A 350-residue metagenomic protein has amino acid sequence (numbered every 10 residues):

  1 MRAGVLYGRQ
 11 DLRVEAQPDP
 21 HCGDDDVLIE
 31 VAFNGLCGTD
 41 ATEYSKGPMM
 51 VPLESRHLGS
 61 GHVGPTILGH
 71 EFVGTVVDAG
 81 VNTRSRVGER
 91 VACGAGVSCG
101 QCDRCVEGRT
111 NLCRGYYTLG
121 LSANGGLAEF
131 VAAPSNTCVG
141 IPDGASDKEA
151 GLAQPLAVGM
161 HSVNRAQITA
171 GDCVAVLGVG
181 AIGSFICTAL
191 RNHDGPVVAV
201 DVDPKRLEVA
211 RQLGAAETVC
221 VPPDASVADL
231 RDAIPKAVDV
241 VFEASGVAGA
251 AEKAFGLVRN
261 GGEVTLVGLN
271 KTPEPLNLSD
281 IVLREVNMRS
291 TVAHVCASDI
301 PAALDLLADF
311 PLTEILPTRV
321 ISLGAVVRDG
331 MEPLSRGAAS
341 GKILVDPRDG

Functional and structural regions predicted by a protein language model:
P20-N34, M49-D103, P142-G144: Glycine-rich beta-strand-centered segment in the early N-terminal region that forms part of a ligand/cofactor-binding
G47, D203, N270, H294: Residues in the short beta-alpha loop(s) of Rossmann-like NAD(P)-binding domains
L58-P65, H70-E71, V97-L177: NAD(P)H dinucleotide-binding glycine-rich loop of Rossmann-like/cofactor-binding domains, especially the beta1-alpha1
R86-V87, A145-P223: Mid-domain Rossmann-like dinucleotide-binding core that forms the NAD(H)/NADP(H) cofactor-binding site
A166, L213-N287, D329: Glycine-rich cofactor phosphate-binding loops and adjacent beta1-alpha1 units of small-molecule cofactor enzyme domains
G171, A237-V238, L312: Local beta-strand N-terminus motif with an aromatic residue
E252-K253, A297-G350: C-terminal hydrophobic helical "lid"/dimerization subdomain of Rossmann-like NAD(P)H-dependent oxidoreductases
E263, L276-L316: Rossmann-fold dehydrogenase core element
